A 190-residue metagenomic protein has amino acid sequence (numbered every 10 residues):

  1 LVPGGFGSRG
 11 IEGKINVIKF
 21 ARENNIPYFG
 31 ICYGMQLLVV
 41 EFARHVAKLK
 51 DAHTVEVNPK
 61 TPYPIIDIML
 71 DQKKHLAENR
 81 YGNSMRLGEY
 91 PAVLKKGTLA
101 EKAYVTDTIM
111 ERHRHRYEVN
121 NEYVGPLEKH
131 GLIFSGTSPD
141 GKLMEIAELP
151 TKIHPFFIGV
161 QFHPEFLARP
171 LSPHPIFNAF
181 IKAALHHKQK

Functional and structural regions predicted by a protein language model:
G7-I26, I31, R44-K190: Amide-donor transfer/coupling interface in amidating biosynthetic enzymes
Y33-M35: Active-site loop->helix "elbow" adjoining a glycine-rich segment at hydrolase catalytic centers
L38, A43: Conserved active-site segments centered on acidic
